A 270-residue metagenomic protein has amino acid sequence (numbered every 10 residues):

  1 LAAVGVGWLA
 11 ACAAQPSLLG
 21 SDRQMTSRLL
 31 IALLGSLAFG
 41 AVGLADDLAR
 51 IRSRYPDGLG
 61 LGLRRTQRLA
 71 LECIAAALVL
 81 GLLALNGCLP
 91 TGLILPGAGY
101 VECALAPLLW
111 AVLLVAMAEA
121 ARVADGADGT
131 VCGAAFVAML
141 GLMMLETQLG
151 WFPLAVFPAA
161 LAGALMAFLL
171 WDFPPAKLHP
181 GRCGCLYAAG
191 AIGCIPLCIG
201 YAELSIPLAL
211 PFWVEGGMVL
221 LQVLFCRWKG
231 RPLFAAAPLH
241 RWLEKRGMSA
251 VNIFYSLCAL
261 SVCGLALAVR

Functional and structural regions predicted by a protein language model:
L1-P211: "…together with the soluble PPM/PP2C metallo-phosphatase catalytic core" -> "…together with the soluble PPM/PP2C
L48-L63, L220-M248: Cytosolic, membrane-interface loops and tails of multi-pass inner-membrane proteins
E102, L224-F225, A268-V269: A short, structure-level motif marking secondary-structure boundaries and short turns
W171, M248-S249: Residue-level marker of positions within ordered structural domains that often coincide with functionally constrained
P211-Q222: Transmembrane helix segments
A250-R270: Final/C-terminal transmembrane alpha-helix of multipass membrane proteins
